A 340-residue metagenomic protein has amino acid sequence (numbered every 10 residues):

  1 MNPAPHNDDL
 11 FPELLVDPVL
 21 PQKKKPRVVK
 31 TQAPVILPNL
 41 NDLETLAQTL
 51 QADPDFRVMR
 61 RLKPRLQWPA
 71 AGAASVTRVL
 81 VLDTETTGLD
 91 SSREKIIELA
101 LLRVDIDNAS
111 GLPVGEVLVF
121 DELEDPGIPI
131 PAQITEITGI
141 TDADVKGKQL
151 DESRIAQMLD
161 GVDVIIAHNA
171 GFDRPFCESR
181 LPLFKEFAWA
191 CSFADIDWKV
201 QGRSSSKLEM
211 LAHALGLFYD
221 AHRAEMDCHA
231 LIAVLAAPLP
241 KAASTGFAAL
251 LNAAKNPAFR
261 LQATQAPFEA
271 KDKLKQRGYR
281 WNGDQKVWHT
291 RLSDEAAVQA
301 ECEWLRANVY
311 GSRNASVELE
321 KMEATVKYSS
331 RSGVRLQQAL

Functional and structural regions predicted by a protein language model:
N2-A70, A237-L340: Acidic two-metal-ion nuclease catalytic site recognized across multiple nuclease folds, prominently DnaQ/RNase D-T
A4, L10-V19, K24-F187, A194 (+3 more regions): Conserved non-catalytic scaffold segment of RNase H-like nuclease domains
K148, E225, V287: Residue-level "edge-of-site" marker
R180, A214, V234-K241: Active-site catalytic microenvironments for nucleophilic, acid-base chemistry
A188, S206, A221-A224, K241-F247: Short, structured loop/turn "capping" segments at alpha-beta junctions
D197-W198, A258: Short amphipathic helix-turn segment from helical bundle oligomerization domains, prototypically the retroelement Gag
M226-L235: Acidic, divalent-metal-coordinating active-site segment for phosphoryl/phosphodiester hydrolysis, typified by short
